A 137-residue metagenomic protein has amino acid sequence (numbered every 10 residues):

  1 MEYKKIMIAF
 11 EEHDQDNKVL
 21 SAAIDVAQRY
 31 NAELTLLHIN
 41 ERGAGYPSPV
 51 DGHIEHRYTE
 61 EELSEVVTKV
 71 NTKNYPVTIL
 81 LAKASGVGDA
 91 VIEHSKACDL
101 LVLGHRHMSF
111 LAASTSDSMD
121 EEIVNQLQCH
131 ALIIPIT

Functional and structural regions predicted by a protein language model:
M1, N71-L101: Structural beta-alpha unit
M1-V50, T78, Q126: Small/aliphatic-rich secondary-structure junction motif
I24, D89, E121: Active-site phosphate/pyrophosphate- and oxyanion-stabilizing loops and adjacent acidic/basic residues in soluble
A44, V87, F110-A112: Generic structural signal for helix capping and beta-alpha/helix-loop junctions
Y46-E55, A112: Short, flexible/disordered intra-domain loops and linkers
H53-S64: Short, surface-exposed alpha-helical segments at coil->helix boundaries
A97-T137: Gly/Ser-rich helix-loop-strand patches that form or flank binding pockets for ribonucleotide-derived cofactors
